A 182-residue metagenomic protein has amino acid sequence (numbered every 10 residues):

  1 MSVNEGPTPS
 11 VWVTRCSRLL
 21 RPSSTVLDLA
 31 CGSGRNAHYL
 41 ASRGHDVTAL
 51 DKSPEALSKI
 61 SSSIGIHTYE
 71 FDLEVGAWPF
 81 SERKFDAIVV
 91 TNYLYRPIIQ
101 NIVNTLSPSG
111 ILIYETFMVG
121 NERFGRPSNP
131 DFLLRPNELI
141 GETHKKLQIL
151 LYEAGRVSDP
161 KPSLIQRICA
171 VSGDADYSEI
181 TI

Functional and structural regions predicted by a protein language model:
M1-R21: S-adenosyl-L-methionine
S24-G32: Conserved class I S-adenosyl-L-methionine
S53: Conserved SAM/SAH-binding beta-strand->alpha-helix loop
I64-G76: Conserved SAM-binding strand-loop segment of SAM-dependent methyltransferases
W78-A87: A short acidic, Gly/Pro-enriched loop at the edge of an enzyme's catalytic core that lines a small-molecule cofactor
L106-P108: Helix-to-beta-strand junctions that scaffold the AdoMet/dcAdoMet cofactor pocket in Class I SAM-dependent enzymes
G110-M118: Conserved beta-strand signature within the Rossmann-like core of class I S-adenosyl-L-methionine
V157-I182: Core SAM-dependent methyltransferase catalytic element
